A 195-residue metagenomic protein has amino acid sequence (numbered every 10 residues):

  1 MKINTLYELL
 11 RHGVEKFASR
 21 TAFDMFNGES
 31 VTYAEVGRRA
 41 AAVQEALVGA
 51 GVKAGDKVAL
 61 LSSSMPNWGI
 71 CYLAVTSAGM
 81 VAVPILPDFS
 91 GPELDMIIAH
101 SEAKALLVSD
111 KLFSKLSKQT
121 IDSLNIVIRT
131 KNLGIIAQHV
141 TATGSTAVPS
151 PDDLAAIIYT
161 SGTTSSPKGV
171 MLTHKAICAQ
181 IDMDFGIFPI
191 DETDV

Functional and structural regions predicted by a protein language model:
M1-N4, L133-L154, I181: Flexible, low-complexity linker/hinge segments
K2-I3, R11, S19-M65, G69 (+2 more regions): Conserved AMP-binding/adenylate-forming core of the ANL superfamily
L9, G49-A50, S77-H139, S145: Structural core segment of the AMP-binding/adenylate-forming
S19, A142-Y159, S165-S166, P189-V195: Conserved pre-ATP/AMP-binding loop-to-beta segment of ANL
T32-A34, A155-D182: Conserved AMP-binding A3 loop
A34, A50, D56, P92 (+4 more regions): Structural detector for helix-capping/boundary residues
V58, V75, L106, L154 (+1 more regions): Conserved S/T- and glycine-rich ATP-binding loop of Class I adenylate-forming
L73-M80, V195: Conserved short alpha-helical elements in the N-terminal third of ANL/AMP-binding
